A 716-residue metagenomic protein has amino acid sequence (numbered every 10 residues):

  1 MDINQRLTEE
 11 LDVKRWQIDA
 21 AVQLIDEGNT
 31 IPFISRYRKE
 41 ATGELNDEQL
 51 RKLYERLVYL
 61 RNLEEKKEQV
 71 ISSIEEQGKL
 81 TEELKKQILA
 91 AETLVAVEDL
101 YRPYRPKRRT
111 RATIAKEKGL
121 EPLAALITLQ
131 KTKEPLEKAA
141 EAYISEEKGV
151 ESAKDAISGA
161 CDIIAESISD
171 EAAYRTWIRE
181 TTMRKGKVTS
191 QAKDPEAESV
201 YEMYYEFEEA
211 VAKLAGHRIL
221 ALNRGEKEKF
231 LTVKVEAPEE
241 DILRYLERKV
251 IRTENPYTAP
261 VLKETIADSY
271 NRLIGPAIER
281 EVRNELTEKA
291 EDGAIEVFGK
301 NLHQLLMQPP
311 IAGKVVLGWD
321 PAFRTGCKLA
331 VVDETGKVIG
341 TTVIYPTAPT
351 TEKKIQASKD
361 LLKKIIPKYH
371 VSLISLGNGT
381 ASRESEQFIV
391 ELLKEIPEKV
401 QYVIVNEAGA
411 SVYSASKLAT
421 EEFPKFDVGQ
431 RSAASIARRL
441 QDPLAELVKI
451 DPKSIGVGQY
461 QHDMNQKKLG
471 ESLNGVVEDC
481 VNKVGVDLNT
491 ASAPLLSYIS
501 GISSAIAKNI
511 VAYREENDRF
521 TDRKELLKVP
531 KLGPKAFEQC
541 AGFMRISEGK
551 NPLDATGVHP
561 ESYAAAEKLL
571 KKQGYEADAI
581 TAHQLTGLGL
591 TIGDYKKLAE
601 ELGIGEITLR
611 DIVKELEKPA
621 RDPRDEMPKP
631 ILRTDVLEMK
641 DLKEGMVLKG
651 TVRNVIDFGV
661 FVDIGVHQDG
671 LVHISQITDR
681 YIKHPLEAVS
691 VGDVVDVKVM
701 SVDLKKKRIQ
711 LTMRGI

Functional and structural regions predicted by a protein language model:
I18, E55, I344-P349, L373 (+7 more regions): Short beta-alpha connecting loops at secondary-structure transitions that line or flank enzyme active sites
Q23-D26, P103, I114-E117, A221-G225 (+15 more regions): Replace "in large, NTP-powered and nucleic-acid-processing enzymes" with "in large, NTP-powered factors and other
T30-I31, N46-E147, K483-E626, R633 (+3 more regions): Accessory alpha-helical DNA-binding modules that contact the DNA backbone or grooves
Q49-R51, Y59, L63-G318, A322-K425 (+1 more regions): Duplex nucleic acid-engaging cores and interfaces of nucleic-acid transaction enzymes
A96, V403, G409, S414-V484 (+1 more regions): Long, charge-rich intrinsically disordered scaffolds of nucleic-acid metabolism proteins
E141-A153, F207, L243-Y270, I274 (+3 more regions): Low-complexity, acidic/Ser/Thr- and charged residue-rich accessory regions of DNA metabolism proteins
E180-K187, W319-F323, G379-E384, V405-V412 (+5 more regions): A glycine-rich phosphate-binding loop feature that marks nucleotide/adenosyl-phosphate handling sites
E281-G299, S454-G485, E600-E644: Long, charged amphipathic helices and adjacent flexible linkers at domain junctions
